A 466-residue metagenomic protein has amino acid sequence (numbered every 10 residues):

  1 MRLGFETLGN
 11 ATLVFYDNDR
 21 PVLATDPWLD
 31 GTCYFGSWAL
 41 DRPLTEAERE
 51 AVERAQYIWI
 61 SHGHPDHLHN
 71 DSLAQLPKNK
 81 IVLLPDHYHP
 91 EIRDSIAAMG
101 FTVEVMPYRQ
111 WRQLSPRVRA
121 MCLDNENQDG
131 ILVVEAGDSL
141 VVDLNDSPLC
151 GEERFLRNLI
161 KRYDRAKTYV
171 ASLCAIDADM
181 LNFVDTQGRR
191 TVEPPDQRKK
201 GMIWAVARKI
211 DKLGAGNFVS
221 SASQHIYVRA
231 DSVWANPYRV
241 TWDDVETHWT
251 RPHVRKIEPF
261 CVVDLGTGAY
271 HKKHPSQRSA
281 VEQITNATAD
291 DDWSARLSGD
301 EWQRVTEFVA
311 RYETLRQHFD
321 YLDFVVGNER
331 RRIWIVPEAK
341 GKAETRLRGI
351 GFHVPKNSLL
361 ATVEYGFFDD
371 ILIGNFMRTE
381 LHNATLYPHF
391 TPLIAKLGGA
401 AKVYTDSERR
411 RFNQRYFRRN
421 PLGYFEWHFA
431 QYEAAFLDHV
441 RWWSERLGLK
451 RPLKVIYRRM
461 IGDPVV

Functional and structural regions predicted by a protein language model:
L8-D19, R112-A166: Catalytic core of the metallo-beta-lactamase
R20-G63, N70-Q75, L149-R165, K342-A343 (+1 more regions): Pre-active-site segment of Zn-dependent metallo-hydrolases
A24-D26, R54-L68, L83-D86, V142-S147 (+4 more regions): Active-site neighborhood of phospho(di)ester-bond hydrolases with catalytic His/Asp-centered motifs
P27-T32, S37, L123-D138, S147 (+3 more regions): Active-site-proximal loop/helix segment associated with metal-binding centers of metalloenzymes
L44-Q110: Active-site HxH/HxHxD metal-binding segment of metal-dependent hydrolases
L84-S139, T247: Metallo-beta-lactamase
F155-T250: Cap/insert and terminal regions of metallo-dependent hydrolase folds
V263-V466: Feature captures hydrophobic
